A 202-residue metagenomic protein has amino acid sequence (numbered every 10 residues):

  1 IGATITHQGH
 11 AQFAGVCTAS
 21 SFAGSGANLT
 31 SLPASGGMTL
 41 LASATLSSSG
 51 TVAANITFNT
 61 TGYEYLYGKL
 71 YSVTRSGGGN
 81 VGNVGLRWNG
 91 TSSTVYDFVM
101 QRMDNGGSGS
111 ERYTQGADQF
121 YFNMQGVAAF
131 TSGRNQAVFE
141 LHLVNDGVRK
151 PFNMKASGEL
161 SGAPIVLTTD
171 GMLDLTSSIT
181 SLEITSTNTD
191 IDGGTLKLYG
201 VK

Functional and structural regions predicted by a protein language model:
I1-G37: Intrinsic low-complexity, repeat-rich intrinsically disordered segments enriched in small/flexible residues
A34-K202: Surface-exposed molecular-recognition determinants
